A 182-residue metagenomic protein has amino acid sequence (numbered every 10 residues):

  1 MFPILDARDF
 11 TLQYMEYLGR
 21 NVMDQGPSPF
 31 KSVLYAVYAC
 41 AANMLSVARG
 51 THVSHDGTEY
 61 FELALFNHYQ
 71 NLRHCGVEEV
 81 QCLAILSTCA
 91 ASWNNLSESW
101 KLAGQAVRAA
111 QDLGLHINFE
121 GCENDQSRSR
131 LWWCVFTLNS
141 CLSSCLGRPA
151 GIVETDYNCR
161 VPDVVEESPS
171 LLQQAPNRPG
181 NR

Functional and structural regions predicted by a protein language model:
M1-E78, L83-N95, C122-N124: C-terminal transcriptional activation/regulatory domains of eukaryotic transcription factors
E16-G19, V47, E62-N67, A110-R182: Fungal transcription factor middle regulatory core
H55, K101, E154-T155: Short sequence/structural elements of tandem HEAT/ARM alpha-solenoid repeats
C82-C89, A103-A106, L131-C134: Extended, hydrophobic/aromatic-rich amphipathic alpha-helical segments that build helical scaffolds
A84-E98, C159-S168: A short, hydrophobic/aromatic-rich structural module that often spans a beta strand with its adjoining loop
W93-A109: Classical protein tyrosine phosphatase
